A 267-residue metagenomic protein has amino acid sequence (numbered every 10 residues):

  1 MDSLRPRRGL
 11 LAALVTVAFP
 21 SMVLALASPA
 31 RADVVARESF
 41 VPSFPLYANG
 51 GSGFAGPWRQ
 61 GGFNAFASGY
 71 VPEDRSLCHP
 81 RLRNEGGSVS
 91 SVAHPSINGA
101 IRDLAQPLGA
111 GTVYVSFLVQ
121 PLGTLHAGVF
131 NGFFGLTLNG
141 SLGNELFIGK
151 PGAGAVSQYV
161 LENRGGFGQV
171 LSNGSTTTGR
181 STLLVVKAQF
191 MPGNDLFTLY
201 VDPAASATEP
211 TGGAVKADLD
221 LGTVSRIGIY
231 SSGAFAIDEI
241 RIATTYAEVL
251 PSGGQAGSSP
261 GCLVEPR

Functional and structural regions predicted by a protein language model:
A12-A25: Bacterial N-terminal signal peptides
A32-N64, P251-G254, R267: Extracellular carbohydrate-recognition regions
E38-S39, S232-P251: Extracellular, beta-strand-rich glycan-interacting domains
F40, F117, T177-A214, I240: Carbohydrate-binding surfaces in secreted/extracellular proteins
L46-S88: Extracellular glycan-recognition surfaces and repeat-rich motifs
N84-V156: Secretory/extracellular carbohydrate-interaction modules and structurally similar beta-sandwich "look-alikes"
V160-L183: Short, aromatic/His-centered strand-loop micro-motif at the edge of beta-sheets
P210-R241: Flexible glycan-contacting loops in extracellular carbohydrate-active proteins
